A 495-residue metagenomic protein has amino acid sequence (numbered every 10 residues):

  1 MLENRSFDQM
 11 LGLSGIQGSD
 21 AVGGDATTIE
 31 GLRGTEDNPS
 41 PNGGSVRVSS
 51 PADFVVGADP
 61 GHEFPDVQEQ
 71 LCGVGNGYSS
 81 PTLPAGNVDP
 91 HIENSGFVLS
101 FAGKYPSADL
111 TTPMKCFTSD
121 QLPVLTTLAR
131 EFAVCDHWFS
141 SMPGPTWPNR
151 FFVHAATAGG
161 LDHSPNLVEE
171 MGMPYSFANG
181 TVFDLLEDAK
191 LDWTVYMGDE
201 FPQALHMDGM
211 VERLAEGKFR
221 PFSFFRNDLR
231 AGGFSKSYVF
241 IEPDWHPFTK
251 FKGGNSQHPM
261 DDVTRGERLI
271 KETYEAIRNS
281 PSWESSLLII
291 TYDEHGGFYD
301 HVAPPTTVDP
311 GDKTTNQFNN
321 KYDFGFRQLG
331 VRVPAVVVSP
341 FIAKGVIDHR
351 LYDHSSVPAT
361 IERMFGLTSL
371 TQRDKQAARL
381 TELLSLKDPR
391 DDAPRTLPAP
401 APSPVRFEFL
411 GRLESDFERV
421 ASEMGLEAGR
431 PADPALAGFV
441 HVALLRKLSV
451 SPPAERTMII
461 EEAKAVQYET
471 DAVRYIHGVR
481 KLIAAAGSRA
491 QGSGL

Functional and structural regions predicted by a protein language model:
M1-L495: N-terminal pro-sequences and low-complexity stem/linker regions of secreted or lumenal proteins
